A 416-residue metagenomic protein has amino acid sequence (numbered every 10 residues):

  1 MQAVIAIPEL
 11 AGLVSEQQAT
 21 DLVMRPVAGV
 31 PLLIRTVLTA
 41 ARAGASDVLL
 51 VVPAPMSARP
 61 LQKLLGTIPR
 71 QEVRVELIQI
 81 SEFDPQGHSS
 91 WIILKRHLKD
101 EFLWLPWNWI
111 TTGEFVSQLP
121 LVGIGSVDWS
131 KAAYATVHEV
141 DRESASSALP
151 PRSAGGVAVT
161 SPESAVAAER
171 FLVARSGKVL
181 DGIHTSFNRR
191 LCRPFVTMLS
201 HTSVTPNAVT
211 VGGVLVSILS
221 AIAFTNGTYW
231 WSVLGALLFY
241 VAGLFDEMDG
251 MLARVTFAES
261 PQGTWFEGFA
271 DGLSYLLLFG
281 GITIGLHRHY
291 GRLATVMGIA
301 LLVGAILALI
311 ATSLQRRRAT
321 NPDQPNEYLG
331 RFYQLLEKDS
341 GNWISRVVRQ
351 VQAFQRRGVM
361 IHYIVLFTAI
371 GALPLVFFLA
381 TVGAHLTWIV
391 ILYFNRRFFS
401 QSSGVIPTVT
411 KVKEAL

Functional and structural regions predicted by a protein language model:
M1-S57: N-terminal glycine-rich phosphate-binding loop and ensuing alpha1 helix
Q62-Y134: Conserved beta-loop-beta/alpha segment of the NTase-like Rossmann-fold superfamily that binds/positions NTPs
I80-Q86, V255-Q262, H289: Juxtamembrane helix-boundary/capping and inter-helix hinge elements in multi-pass membrane proteins
W129-V196, F269-L416: A feature for the membrane-embedded catalytic helix bundles of lipid/isoprenoid biosynthetic enzymes
G177-A223: Conserved small-residue-rich
R193-H201, G250, R254-F257, T264 (+1 more regions): Short amphipathic alpha-helical coupling elements at transmembrane boundaries
P206-Q262: Membrane-embedded alpha-helical segments that form the functional core of polytopic membrane enzymes, especially those
